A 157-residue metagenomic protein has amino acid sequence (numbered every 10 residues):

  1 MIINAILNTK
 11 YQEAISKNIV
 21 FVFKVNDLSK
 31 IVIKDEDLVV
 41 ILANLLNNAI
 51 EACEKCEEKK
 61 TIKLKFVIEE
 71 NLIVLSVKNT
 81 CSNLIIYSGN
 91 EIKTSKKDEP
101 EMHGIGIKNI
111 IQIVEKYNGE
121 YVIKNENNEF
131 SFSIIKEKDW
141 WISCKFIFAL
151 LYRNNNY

Functional and structural regions predicted by a protein language model:
M1-K17: Short beta-to-alpha transition helix within the HATPase_c
V22-I41: Conserved short strand/loop->alpha-helix "switch" segment adjacent to the catalytic nucleotide/phosphoryl-transfer site
D35-E58: Conserved ATP-binding N-box helix of the HATPase_c
T61-N71: Short beta-strand/loop element within the Bergerat-fold HATPase_c
I73-G104: Glycine-rich/acidic phosphate-handling loop/turn and adjacent ATP-lid/helix of nucleotide-binding kinase/ATPase domains
N83, E126-S133, D139-W141: Glycine-rich nucleotide-binding loop
